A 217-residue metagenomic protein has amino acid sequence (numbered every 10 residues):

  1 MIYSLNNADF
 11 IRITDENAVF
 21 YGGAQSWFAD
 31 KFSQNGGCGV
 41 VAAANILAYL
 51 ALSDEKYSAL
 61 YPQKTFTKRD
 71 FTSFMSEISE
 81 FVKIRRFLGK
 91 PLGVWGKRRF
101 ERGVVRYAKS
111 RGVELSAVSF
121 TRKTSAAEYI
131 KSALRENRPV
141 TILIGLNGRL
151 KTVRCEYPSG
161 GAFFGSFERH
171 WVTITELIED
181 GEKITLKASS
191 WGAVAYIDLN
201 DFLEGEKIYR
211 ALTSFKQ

Functional and structural regions predicted by a protein language model:
M1-R98: Active-site-adjacent structural segments surrounding the nucleophilic cysteine of cysteine proteases and isopeptidases
W27, C155-G161, G165-Q217: Noncatalytic regulatory segments and standalone regulatory/sensor domains
I46, G148, V194: Surface-exposed, flexible loop/turn segments at secondary-structure boundaries
L50-A51, S58, S116, R154 (+1 more regions): Short linear functional motifs in flexible/disordered or boundary regions
Q63-F74, S119-S132, L146-V153, T185 (+1 more regions): Short flexible/disordered coil segments
V82-I178: Predominantly the structural core of cysteine protease catalytic domains
